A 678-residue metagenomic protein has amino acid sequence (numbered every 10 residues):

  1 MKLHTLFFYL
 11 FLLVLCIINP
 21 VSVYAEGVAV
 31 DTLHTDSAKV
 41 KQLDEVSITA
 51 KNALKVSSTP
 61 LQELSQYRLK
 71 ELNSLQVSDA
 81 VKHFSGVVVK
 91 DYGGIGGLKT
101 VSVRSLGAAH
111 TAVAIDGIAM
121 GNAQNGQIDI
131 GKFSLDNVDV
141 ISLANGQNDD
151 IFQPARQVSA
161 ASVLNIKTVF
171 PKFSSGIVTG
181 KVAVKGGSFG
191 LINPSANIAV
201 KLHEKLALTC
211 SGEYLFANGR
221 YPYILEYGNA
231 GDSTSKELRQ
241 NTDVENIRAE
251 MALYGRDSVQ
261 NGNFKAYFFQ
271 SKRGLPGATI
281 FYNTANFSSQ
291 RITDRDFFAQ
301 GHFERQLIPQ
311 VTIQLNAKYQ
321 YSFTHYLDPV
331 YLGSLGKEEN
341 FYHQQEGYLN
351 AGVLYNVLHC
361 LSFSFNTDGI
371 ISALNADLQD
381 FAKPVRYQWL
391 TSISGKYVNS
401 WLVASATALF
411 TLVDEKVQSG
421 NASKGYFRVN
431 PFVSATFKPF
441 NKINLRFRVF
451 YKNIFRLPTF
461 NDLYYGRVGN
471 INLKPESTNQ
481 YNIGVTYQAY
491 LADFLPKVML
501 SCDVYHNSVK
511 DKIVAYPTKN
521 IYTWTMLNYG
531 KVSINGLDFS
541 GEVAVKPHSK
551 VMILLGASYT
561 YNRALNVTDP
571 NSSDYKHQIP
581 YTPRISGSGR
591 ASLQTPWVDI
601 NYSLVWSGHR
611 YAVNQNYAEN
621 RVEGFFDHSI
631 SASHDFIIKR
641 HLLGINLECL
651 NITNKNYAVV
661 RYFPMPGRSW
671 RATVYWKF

Functional and structural regions predicted by a protein language model:
G27, G219-Y221, S235-A249, R256-I313 (+3 more regions): Flexible loop and strand-edge segments within Gram-negative outer membrane beta-barrel domains
V30, V40-E71: N-terminal periplasmic "start-of-domain" segments of outer-membrane beta-barrel proteins
S78-A119: Extracytoplasmic beta-strand/coil segments of soluble accessory domains associated with Gram-negative outer-membrane
L135-K181: A beta-strand signature from Gram-negative outer-membrane beta-barrel systems, especially the internal plug domain
Q310, Q314-Y326, F447-F450, E476-N535 (+1 more regions): Membrane-embedded beta-barrel scaffold of Gram-negative outer-membrane proteins
F363-S364, W401-A404, M499-S508, L527-A612: Gram-negative outer-membrane beta-barrel transporters
D414-S419, S423-V429, A435-N482, V504-L527 (+3 more regions): Surface-exposed extracellular loop regions of Gram-negative outer-membrane beta-barrel proteins, predominantly
K510-D511, I553-L555, W606-V613, R621 (+1 more regions): C-terminal beta-signal and adjacent terminal beta-strands/loops of Gram-negative outer-membrane beta-barrel proteins
